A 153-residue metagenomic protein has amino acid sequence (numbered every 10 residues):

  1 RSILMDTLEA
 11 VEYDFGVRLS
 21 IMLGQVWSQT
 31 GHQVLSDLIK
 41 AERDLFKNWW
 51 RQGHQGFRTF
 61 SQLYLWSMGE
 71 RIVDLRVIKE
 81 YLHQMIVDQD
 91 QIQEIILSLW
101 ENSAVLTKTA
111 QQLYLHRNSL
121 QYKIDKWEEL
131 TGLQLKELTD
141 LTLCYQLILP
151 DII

Functional and structural regions predicted by a protein language model:
R1-I153: Cytosolic nucleotide-utilizing catalytic cores of signal-transduction proteins
